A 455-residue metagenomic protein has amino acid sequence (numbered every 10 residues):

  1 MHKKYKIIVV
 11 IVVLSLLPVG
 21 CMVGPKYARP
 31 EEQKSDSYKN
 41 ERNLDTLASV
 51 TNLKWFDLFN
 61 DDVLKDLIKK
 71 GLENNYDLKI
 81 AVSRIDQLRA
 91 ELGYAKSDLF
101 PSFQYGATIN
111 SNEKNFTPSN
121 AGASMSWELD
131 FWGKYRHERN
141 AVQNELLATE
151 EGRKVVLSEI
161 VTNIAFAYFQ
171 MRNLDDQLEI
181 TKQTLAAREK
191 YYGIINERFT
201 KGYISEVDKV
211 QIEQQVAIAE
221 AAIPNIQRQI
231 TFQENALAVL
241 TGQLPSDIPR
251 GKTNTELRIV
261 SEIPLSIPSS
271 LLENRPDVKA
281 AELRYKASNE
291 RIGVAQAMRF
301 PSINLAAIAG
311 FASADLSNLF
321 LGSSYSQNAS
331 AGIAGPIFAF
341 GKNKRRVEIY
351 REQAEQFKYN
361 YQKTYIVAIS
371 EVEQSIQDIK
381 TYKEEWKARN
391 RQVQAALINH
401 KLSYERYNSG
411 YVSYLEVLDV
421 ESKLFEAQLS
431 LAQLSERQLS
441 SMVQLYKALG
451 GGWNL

Functional and structural regions predicted by a protein language model:
M1-V9: Bacterial N-terminal signal peptides that target proteins for export
V10-P18: Bacterial N-terminal signal peptides
V13, M22-E91, E256-K286, P336-I337 (+1 more regions): Bacterial Sec-pathway N-terminal export signals of envelope proteins
K34-S37, Q183-A186, S205, K209 (+3 more regions): Short, solvent-exposed, mixed-charge loop/turn linkers that connect secondary-structure elements
S37, R42-N60, L64, K69 (+7 more regions): Small/polar, glycine/serine/threonine/aspartate-rich low-complexity segments that form flexible
K70-K79, D86-P101, S124-A141, E151-S158 (+8 more regions): A glycine-/polar-enriched beta->alpha junction
A81-A95, V156, T162-K182, K190-E197 (+5 more regions): Amphipathic alpha-helical coiled-coil segments
I226, P276-D277, F357, L434: Metallo-beta-lactamase
